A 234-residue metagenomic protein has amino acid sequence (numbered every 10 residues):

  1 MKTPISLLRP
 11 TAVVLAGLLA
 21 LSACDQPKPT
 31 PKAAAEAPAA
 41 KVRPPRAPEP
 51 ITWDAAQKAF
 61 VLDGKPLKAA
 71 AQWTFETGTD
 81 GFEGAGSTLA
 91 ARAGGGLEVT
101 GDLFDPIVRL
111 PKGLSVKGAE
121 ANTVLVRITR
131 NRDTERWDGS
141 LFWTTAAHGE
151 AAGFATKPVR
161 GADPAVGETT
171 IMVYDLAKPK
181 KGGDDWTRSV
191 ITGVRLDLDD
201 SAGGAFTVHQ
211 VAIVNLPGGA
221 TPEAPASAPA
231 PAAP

Functional and structural regions predicted by a protein language model:
K2-V13: Bacterial N-terminal signal peptides that target proteins for export
T11-S22: Bacterial N-terminal signal peptides
C24-P27: Bacterial signal peptide processing site
P31-R43, D199-P234: Extracellular polysaccharide-targeting segments
A35-A85, A220-A228: Extracellular carbohydrate-recognition regions
S87-A93, E98: Transition segment at domain starts
L97-D184, D199-T207, I213-G219: Extracellular ligand-binding interfaces
W186-R195: Short, surface-exposed ligand- or partner-binding patches at beta-edge/loop junctions that are enriched in aromatics
